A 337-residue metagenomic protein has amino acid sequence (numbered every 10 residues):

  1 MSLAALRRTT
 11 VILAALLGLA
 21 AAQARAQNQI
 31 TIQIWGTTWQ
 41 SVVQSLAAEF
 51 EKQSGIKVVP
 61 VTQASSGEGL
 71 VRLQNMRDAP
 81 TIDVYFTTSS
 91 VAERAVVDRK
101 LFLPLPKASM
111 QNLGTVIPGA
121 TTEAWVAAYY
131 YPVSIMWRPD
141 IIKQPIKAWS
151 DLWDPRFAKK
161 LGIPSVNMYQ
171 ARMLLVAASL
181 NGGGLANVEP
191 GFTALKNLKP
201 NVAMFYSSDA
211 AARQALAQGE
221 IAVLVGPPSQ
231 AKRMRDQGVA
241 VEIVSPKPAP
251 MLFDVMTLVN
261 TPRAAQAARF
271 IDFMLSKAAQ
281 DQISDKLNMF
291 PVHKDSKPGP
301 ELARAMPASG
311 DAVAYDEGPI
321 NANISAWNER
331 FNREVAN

Functional and structural regions predicted by a protein language model:
M1-V11: Bacterial N-terminal signal peptides that target proteins for export
Q27-R94: Early extracytoplasmic/lumenal segment of secretory-pathway proteins
T37-V43, G67, T81-E220: Extracytoplasmic ligand-binding site segments that recognize negatively charged/polar headgroups
V91-A95, A217-A240: A ligand-binding cleft/hinge motif common to bilobed small-molecule-binding domains
T115, Y130-V133, T193-L198, Y206 (+2 more regions): Periplasmic-binding protein-like
S134-I141, V176-L180, L252-A265, F273 (+1 more regions): A bilobed periplasmic-binding-protein/Venus flytrap-type ligand-binding module shared by bacterial periplasmic
K159-P164, Y169, M274-K297: Periplasmic-binding protein-like
D281-N337: C-terminal capping/gating helix-and-loop segments adjacent to ligand/active sites or protein-protein/ligand interfaces
